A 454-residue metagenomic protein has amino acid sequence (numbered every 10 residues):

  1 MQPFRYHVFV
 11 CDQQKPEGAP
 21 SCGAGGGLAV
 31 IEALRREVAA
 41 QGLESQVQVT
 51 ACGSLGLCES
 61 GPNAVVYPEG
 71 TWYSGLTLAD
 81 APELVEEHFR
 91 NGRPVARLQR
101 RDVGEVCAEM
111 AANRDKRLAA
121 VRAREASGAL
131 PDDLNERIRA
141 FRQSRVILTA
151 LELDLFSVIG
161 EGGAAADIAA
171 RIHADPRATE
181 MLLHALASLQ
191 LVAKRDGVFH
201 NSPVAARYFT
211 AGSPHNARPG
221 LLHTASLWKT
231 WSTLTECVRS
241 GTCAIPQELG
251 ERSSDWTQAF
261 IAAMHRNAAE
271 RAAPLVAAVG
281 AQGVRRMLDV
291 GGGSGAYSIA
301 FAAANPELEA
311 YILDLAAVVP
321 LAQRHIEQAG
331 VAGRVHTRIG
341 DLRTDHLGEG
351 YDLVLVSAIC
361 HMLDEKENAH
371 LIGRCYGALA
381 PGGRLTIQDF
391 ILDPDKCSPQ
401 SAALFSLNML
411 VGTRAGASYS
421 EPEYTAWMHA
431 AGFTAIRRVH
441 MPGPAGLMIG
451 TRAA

Functional and structural regions predicted by a protein language model:
R5-G25, Q48-Y67: Local cysteine-cluster metal-coordination motifs and their immediate loop/turn environment, predominantly Fe-S cluster
P16, Y73, D314: Small/polar loops that bind or transfer phosphate-bearing groups
G26, V30, T77-D80, L84 (+6 more regions): General structural feature for long, well-ordered alpha-helical segments within catalytic domains of soluble enzymes
G27-V49, T71, G75-R90: Ferredoxin-type iron-sulfur electron-transfer modules in oxidoreductases and energy-metabolism complexes
V66-P68, K194-R195: Structural motif
T71, G75-R124: Fe-S ferredoxin-like electron-transfer domains and their immediately adjacent linker/connector regions across
R124-A164, A170-H173, R177-R285: Conserved Class I S-adenosyl-L-methionine-dependent methyltransferase catalytic core
R124-H184, S188, K194, A281 (+2 more regions): Alpha-helical subdomain
